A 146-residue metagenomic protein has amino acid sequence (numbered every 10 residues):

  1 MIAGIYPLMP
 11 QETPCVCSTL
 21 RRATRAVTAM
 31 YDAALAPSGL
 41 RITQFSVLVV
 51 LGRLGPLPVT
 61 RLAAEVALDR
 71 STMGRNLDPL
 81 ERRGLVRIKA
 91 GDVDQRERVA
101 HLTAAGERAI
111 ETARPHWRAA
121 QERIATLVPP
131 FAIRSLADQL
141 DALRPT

Functional and structural regions predicted by a protein language model:
M1-S38, F131, D138, A142-L143: N-terminal leader segment of winged-helix/HTH proteins
R21-T24, V49-R53, R114, D141: Short, locally clustered residues in the helix-turn-helix/winged-helix DNA-binding domain
A26, M30, S46-V49, R108: Pre-recognition alpha-helix immediately N-terminal to the DNA-recognition helix within helix-turn-helix or winged-helix
T28, P56, D78-D138: Charged, amphipathic alpha-helical coiled-coil/dimerization segments
F45, S71: Key DNA-contact positions within bacterial/archaeal DNA-binding proteins
L62-A63: A short acidic, leucine-rich amphipathic alpha-helix
